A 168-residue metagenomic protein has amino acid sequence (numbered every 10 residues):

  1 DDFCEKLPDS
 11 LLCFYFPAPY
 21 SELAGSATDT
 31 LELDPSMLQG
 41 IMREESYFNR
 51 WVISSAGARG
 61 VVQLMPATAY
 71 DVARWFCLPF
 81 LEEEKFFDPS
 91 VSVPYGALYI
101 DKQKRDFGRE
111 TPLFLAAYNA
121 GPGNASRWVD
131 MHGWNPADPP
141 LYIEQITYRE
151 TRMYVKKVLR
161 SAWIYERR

Functional and structural regions predicted by a protein language model:
D1-R168: Catalytic glycan-binding domains that act on GlcNAc-containing polysaccharides
